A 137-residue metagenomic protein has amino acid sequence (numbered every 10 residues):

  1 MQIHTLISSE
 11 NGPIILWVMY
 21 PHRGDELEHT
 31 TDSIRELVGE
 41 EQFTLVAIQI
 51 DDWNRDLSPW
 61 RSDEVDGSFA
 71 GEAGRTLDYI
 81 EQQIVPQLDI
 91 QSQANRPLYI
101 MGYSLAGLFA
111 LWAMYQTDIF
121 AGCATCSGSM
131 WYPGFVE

Functional and structural regions predicted by a protein language model:
I7-I15: Proline/glycine-enriched tight loop/beta-turn segments at coil->beta junctions that connect or precede beta-strands
P13, L98, A121: Conserved acidic residues
I14-Q91: Serine-hydrolase catalytic machinery in alpha/beta-hydrolase-like enzymes
G24-E26, M130-G134: Acidic-and-aromatic substrate-binding clefts and catalytic sites of carbohydrate-active enzymes
I50, A124-Y132: Active-site nucleophile loop of the alpha/beta-hydrolase fold
P97-G102, C126: Short beta-strand immediately N-terminal to the catalytic nucleophile in serine-hydrolase-like folds
M101-A106, A110: Gly/Ala-rich beta-loop-alpha elbow adjacent to hydrolase catalytic centers
W112-G122: Conserved hydrolase catalytic core segment
